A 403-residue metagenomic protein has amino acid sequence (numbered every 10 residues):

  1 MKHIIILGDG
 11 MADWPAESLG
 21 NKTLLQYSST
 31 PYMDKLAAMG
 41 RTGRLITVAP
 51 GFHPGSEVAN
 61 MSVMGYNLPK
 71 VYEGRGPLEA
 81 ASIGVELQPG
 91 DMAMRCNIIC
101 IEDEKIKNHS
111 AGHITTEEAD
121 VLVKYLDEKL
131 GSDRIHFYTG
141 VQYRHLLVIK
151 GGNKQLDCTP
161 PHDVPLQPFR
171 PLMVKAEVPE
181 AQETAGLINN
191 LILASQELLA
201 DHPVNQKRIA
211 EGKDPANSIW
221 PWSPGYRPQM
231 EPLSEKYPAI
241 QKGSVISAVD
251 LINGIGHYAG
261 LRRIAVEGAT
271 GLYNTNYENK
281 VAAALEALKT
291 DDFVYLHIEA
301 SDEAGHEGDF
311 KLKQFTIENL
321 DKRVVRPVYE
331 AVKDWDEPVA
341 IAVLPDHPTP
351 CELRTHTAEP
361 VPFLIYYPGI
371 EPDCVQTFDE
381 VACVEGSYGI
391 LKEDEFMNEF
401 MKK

Functional and structural regions predicted by a protein language model:
M1-K403: Feature captures the catalytic ectodomains and active-site-proximal regions of enzymes that hydrolyze or transfer
